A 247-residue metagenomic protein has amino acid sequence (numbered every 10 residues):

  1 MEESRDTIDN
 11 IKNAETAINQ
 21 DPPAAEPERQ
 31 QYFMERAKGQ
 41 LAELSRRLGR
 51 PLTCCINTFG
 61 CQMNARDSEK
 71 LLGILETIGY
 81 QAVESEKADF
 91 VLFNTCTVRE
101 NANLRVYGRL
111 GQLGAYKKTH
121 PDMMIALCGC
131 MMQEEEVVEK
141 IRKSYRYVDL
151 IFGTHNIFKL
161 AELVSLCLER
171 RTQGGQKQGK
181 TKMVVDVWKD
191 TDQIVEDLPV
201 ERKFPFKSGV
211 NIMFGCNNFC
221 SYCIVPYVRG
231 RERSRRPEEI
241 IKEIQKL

Functional and structural regions predicted by a protein language model:
E2-L247: Proteins enriched for Cys/Gly/acidic motifs involved in redox and nucleic-acid/cofactor modification
